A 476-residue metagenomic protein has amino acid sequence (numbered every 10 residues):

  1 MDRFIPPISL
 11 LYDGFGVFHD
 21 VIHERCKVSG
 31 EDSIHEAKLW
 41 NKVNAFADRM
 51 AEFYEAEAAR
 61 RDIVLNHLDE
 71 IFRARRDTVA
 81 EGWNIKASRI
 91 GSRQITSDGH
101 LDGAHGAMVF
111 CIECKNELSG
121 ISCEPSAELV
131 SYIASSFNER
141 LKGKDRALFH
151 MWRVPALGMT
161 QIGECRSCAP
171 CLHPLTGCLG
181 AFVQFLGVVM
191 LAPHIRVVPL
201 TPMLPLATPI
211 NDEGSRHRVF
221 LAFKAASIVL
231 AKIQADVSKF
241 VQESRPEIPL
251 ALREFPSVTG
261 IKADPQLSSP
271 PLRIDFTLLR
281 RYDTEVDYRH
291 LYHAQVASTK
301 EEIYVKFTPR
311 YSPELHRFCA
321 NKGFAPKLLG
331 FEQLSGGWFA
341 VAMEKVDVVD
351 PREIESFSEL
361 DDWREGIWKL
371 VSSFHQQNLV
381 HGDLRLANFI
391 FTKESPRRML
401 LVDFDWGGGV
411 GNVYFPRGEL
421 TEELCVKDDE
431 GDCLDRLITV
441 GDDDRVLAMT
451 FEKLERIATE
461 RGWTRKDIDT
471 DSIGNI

Functional and structural regions predicted by a protein language model:
M1-E285, L379-V380, L386-I390, S395-F404: Extended catalytic cores and adjacent scaffolds of nucleotide/polyanion-binding enzymes
S119-L129, G143, Y311-F318, R352-S356 (+1 more regions): Active-site-adjacent loop/helix micro-motif of nuclease/hydrolase catalytic cores
I133-S136, A320, H375, F451 (+1 more regions): Protein kinase-like catalytic domain
P265-P326: ATP-binding glycine-rich loop module of kinase domains
T308, R317-E365: Conserved structural core of kinase catalytic domains
K369-L379: Protein kinase catalytic-loop region centered on the HRD/HxD motif
E394-I476: C-lobe/activation-segment region of protein kinase-like
